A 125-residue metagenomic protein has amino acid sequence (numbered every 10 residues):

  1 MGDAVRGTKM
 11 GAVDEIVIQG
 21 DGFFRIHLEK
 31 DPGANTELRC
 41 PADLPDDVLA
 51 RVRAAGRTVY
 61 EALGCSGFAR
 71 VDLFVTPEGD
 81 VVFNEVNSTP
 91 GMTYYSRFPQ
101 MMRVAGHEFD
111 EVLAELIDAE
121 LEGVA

Functional and structural regions predicted by a protein language model:
M1-A54, V75, D80-V82: Phosphate-binding site of ATP-dependent enzymes
D43-A125: ATP-dependent carboxylate activation and anion-phosphoryl transfer catalytic cores that bind Mg-ATP to form
